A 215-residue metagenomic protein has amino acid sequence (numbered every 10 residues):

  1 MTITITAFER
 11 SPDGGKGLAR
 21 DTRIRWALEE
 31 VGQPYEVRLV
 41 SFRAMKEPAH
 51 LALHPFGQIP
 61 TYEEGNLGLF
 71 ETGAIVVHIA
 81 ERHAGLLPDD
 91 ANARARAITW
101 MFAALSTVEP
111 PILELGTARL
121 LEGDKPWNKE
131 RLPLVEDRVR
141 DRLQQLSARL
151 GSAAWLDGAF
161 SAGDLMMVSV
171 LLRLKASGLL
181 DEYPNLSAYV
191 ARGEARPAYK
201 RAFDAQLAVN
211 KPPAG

Functional and structural regions predicted by a protein language model:
M1-P133, R140: GST-like domain detector, emphasizing the conserved glutathione-binding G-site in the N-terminal thioredoxin-like
A7, L39, M166-S169, D204: Short beta-strand segments
S41, A162, Q206-L207: Short, solvent-exposed turn/loop segments enriched in Gly/Ser/Thr/Pro and often Arg
K46-E47, G193, P212-P213: Short Asp/Glu-rich motifs
A52, A195, D204: Phosphate-coordinating loops and pocket residues in cytosolic domains that bind phosphorylated ligands
A104-A195: GST-like fold's C-terminal all-alpha helical module
D204-G215: Terminal-tail/helix-coil boundary detector
